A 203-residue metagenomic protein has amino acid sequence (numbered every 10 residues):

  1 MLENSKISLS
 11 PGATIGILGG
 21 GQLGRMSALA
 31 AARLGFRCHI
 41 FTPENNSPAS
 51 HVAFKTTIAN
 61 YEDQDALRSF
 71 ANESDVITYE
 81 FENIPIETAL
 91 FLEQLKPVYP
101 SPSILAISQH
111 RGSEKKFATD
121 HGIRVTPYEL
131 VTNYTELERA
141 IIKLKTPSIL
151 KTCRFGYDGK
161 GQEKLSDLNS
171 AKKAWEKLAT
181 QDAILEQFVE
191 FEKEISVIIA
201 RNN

Functional and structural regions predicted by a protein language model:
M1-Q109, S113, T135: ATP-binding N-terminal substructure of ATP-dependent carboxylate-amine bond-forming enzymes
I107-S196, A200-N203: Active-site nucleotide/adenylate-binding loops and adjacent lid/helix of ATP-dependent enzymes
